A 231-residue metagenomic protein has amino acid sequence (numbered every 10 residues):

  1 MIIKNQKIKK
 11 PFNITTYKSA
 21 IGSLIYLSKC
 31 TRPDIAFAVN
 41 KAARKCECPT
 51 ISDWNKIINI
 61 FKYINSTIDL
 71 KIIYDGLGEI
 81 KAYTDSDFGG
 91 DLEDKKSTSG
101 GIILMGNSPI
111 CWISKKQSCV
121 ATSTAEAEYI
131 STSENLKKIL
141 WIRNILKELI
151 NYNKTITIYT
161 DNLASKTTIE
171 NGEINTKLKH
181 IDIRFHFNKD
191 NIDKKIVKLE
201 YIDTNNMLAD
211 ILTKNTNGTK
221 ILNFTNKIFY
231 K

Functional and structural regions predicted by a protein language model:
M1-D69, D203, L212: C-terminal reverse transcriptase regions that engage the nucleic-acid substrate
M1-F12, I21-G22, G89-E93, S99 (+4 more regions): A conserved non-catalytic segment of reverse transcriptases and RNA-directed RNA polymerases corresponding to the late
K10-P11, S23, S66-L70, D87-G89 (+3 more regions): Eukaryotic intrinsically disordered and solvent-exposed regulatory patches
I14-A36, D87-G90, A125-W141: Conserved pre-motif C helix in the palm subdomain of viral-like polymerases
L24, A82-A125: RNase H-like nuclease fold core
A38, D75, Y83-D85, L104-G106 (+3 more regions): Generic beta-strand/beta-sheet core signal
K45, E79, K115-K231: RNase H-like nuclease module associated with reverse transcription
K62-S86, N151: Structured nucleic-acid-interacting core domains from mobile-element enzymes and related host factors, especially RNase
